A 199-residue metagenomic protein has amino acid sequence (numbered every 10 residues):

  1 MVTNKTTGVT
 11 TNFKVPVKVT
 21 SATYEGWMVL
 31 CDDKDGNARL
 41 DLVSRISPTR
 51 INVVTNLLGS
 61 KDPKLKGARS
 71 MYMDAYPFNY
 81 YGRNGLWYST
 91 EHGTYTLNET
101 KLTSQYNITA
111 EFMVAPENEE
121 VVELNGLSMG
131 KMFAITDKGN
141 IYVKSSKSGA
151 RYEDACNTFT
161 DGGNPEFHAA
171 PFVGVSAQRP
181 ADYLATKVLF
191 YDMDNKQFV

Functional and structural regions predicted by a protein language model:
M1-Y24: Beta-strand-enriched, solvent-exposed domains that form extended recognition/catalytic surfaces
K5, V43-R45, E99, S146: Inter-blade boundary loops/turns of WD-repeat beta-propellers
P16-I46: An edge-strand/N-cap motif at the start of beta-rich repeat modules
S21-A22, F78-G82: Flexible, charged surface loops at secondary-structure boundaries
L40, M71-M73, L124: Hydrophobic core register within WD40 beta-propeller blades
D41-L65: Short, flexible N-terminal segments of the mature chain
L57-L58, Y81-V199: Preference for solvent-exposed, low-hydrophobicity sequence contexts
L65-F78: Surface-exposed assembly/interface segments
